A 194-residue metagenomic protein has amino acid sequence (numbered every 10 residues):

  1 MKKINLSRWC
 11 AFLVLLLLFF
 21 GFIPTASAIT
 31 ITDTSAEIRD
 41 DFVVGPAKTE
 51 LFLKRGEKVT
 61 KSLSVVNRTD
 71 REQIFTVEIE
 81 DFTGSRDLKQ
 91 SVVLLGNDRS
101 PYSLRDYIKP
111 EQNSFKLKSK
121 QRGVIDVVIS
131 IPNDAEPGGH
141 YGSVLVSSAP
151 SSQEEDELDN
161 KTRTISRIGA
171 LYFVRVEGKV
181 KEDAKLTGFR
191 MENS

Functional and structural regions predicted by a protein language model:
K2-L13: Bacterial N-terminal signal peptides that target proteins for export
A11-G21: Bacterial N-terminal signal peptides
I29-V43, V174-K185: Proline/serine/threonine-rich low-complexity linkers at boundaries of modular beta-sandwich domains
I31-D40, V44-G45, T69, D87-L88 (+2 more regions): N-terminal, post-cleavage mature segments of outer-membrane and organellar outer-membrane proteins involved
E37-T69, Q73, S114, A184-S194: Beta-sheet-dominated interaction scaffolds and their linkers
E57, T69-R71, S119, S166 (+1 more regions): Short flexible coil/turn linkers enriched for glycine and charged/polar residues that connect secondary-structure
K58-V66, Q73-E80, D87, V93 (+1 more regions): Ligand-binding face of N-terminal immunoglobulin V-set domains in extracellular IgSF glycoproteins
A149-S194: Membrane-proximal low-complexity regions enriched in glycine and acidic/polar residues
